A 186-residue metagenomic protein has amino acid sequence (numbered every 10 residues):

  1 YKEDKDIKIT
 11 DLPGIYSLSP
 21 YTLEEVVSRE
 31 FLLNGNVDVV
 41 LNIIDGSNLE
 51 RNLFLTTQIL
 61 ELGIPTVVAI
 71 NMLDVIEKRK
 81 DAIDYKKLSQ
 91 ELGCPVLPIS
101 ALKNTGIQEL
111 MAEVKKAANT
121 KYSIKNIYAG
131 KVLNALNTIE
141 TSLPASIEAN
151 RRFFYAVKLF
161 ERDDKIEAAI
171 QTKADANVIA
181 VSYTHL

Functional and structural regions predicted by a protein language model:
Y1-V39: Switch I (G2) and immediately adjacent beta-strands of P-loop GTPase domains
D11, N71, S100: Active-site glycine-centered loops adjacent to acidic/histidine catalytic or metal-binding residues that shape
S17-S19, E50-R51, V75-R79, N104-E109 (+1 more regions): Switch/connector loops and helix/strand junctions flanking conserved nucleotide-binding motifs in nucleotide-processing
F31-C94: Conserved C-terminal guanine-recognition region of P-loop GTPase G domains, centered on the G4
D74, I107, M111-R152: Accessory, often N-terminal, substrate/partner-engagement and coupling regions that sit outside the core NTP/cofactor
E77-I124: Canonical P-loop GTPase G-domain recognition
T184-H185: Conserved small/polar residues in nucleotide/adenosyl-binding loops
